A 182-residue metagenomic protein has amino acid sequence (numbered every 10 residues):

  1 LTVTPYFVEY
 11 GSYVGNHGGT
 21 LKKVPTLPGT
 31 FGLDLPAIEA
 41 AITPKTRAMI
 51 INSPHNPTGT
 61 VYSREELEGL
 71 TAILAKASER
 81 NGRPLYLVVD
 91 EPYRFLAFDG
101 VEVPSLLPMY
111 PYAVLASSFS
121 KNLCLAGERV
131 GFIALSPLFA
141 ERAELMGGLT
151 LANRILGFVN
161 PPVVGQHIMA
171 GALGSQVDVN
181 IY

Functional and structural regions predicted by a protein language model:
L1-V14: Conserved PLP-anchoring active-site segment centered on the Schiff-base-forming lysine
T2, K23, I50, L87-V89 (+1 more regions): Hydrophobic residues in well-ordered beta-strands that form the structural core
V3, N52, A134: Conserved residues at the C-terminal ends of beta-strands
T4, T20-P28: Short beta->alpha connector loops at strand-helix junctions that form conserved, small/polar/Pro-enriched
G15, K22-K23, G32-K45, P57-E128 (+2 more regions): Active-site pre-lysine segment of PLP-dependent enzymes
I51-P57: Conserved proline-anchored active-site loop of SAM-dependent methyltransferases that bridges a beta-strand
P54, A97, S136: Short glycine-/small-residue-rich Rossmann-like dinucleotide-binding loops
Y112-Y182: Conserved core segment of the aminotransferase class I/II
